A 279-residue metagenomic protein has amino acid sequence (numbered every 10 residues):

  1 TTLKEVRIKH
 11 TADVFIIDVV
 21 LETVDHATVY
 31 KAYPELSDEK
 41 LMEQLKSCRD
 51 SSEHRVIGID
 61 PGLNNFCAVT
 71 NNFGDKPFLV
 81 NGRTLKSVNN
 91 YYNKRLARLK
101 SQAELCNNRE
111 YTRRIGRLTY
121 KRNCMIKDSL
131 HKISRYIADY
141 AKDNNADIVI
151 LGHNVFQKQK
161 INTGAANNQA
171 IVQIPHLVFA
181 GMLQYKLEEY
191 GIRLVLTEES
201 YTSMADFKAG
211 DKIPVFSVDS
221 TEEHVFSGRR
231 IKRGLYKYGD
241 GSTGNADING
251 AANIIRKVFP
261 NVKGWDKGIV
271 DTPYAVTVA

Functional and structural regions predicted by a protein language model:
T1-T2, E53: Residues that act as N-cap/strand-start positions at coil-to-secondary-structure junctions
T2-H10, P77: Short amphipathic beta-strand and strand-loop transition segments with alternating hydrophobic
D13-A279: Positively charged, helix-rich recognition surfaces that bind polyanionic ligands
